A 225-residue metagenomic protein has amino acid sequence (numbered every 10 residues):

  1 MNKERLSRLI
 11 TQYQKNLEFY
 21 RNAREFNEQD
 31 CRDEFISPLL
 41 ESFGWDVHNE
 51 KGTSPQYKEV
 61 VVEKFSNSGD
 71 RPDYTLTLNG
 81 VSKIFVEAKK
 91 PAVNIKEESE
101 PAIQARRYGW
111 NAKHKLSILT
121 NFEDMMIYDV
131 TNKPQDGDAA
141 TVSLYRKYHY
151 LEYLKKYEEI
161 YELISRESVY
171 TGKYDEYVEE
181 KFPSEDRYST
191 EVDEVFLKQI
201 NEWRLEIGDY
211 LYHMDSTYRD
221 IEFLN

Functional and structural regions predicted by a protein language model:
M1-L17, S68, L78-S82, A88-R106 (+1 more regions): Short, basic/polar, glycine-containing "phosphate-handling" surface segments that engage DNA
F19-Y57: Acidic-basic catalytic patches of nuclease active cores, encompassing PD-(D/E)XK and other metal-cofactor nuclease
R24, E28, E63-K64, V93-E97: Short secondary-structure transition/capping motifs
N49-G80: Active-site metal-binding core of divalent-cation-utilizing nuclease and nuclease-like domains
